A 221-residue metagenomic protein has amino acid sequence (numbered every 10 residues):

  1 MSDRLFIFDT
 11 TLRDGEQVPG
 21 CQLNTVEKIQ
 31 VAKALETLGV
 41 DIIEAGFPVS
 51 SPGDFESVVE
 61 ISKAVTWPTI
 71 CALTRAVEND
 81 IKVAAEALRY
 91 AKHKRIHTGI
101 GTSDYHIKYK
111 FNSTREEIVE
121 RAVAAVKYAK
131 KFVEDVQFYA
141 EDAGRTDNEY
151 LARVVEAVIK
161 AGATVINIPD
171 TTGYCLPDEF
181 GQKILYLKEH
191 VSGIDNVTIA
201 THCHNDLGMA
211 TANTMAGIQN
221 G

Functional and structural regions predicted by a protein language model:
M1-S2: Basic/polar N-terminal segments that are highly enriched at the extreme N-terminus, encompassing both cleavable
L5-I7, Q17-I43, F55-A64, E78-I199 (+1 more regions): Alpha/beta enzyme core
T10: Flexible glycine/acidic-rich beta-alpha junction loops that bind and position SAM and/or redox cofactors in anaerobic
R13: Short, ordered coil/turn segments that flank beta-strands lining enzyme active or ligand-binding pockets
V40-P48, C71: Divalent metal-dependent hydrolysis catalytic cores, especially in the metallo-beta-lactamase
P48-G53, R75-E78: Short active-site-proximal "capping" loops at secondary-structure junctions
W67-T74: A glycine-rich helix N-cap at a beta->alpha junction
C203-M209: Active-site-adjacent loop and "lid" segments of alpha/beta metabolic enzymes
